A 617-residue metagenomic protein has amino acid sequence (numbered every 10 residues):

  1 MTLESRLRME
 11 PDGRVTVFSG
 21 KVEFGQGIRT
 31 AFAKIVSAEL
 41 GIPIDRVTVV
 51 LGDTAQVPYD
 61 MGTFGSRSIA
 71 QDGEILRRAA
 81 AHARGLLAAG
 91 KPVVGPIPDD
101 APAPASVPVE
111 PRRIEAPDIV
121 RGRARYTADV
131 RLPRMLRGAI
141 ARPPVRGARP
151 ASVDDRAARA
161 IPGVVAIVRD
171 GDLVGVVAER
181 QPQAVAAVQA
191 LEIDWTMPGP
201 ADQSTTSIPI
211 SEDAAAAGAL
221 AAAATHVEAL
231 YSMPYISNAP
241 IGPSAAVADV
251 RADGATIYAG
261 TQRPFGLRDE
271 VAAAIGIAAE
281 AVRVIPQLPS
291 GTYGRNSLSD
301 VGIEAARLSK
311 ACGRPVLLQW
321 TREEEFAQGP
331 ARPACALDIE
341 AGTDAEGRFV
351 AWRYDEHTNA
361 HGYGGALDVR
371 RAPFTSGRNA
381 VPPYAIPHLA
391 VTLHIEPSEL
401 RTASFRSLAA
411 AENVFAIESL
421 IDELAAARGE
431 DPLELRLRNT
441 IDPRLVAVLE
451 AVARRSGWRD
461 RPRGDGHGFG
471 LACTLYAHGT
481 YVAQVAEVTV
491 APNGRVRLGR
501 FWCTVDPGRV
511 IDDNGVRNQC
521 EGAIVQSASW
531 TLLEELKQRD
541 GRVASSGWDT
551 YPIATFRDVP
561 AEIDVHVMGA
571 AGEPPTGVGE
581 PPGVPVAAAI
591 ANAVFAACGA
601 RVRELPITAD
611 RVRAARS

Functional and structural regions predicted by a protein language model:
M1-S617: Cofactor-binding beta-sheet edge motifs in enzyme active sites
